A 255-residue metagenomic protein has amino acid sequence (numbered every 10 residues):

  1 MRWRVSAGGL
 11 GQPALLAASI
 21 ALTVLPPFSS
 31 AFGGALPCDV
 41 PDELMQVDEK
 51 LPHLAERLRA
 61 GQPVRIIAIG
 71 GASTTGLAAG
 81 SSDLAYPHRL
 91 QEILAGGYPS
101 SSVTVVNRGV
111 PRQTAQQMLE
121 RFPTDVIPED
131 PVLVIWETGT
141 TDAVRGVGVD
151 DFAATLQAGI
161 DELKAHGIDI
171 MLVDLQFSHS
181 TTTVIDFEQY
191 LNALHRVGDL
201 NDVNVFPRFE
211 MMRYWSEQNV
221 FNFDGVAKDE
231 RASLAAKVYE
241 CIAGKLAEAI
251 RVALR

Functional and structural regions predicted by a protein language model:
R2-A17: Bacterial N-terminal signal peptides that target proteins for export
P13-P27: Bacterial N-terminal signal peptides
A31-G33: Boundary at the C-terminal end of the N-terminal hydrophobic targeting segment
L36-R108, R121-D130: Serine-esterase "nucleophile elbow" of acetyl-processing enzymes
I67, S101-E129, T141-I170: Internal alpha/beta domain cores that form substrate/cofactor-binding pockets in large enzymes and binding proteins
A72-T75, V110-A115, T140-R145, Q176-S180 (+1 more regions): Solvent-exposed loop/turn segments at secondary-structure junctions within structured extracellular/periplasmic domains
E137-T140, G159-N192: Active-site segments of SGNH/GDSL-like serine hydrolases that catalyze O-acetyl group transfer/hydrolysis on lipids
H179-R255: Catalytic His-Asp segment of secreted/periplasmic serine-dependent ester chemistry enzymes
